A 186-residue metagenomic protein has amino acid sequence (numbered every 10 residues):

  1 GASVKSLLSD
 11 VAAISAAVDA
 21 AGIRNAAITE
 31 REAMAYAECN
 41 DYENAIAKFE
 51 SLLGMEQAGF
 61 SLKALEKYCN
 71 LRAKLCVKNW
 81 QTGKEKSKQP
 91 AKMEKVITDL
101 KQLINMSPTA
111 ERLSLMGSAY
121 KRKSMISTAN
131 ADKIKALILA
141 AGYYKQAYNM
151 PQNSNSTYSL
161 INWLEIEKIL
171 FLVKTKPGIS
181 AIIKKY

Functional and structural regions predicted by a protein language model:
G1-K5, S9, A20-C39, E50 (+3 more regions): Amphipathic alpha-helical repeat scaffolds of TPR domains
G1-S15, M34-E50, R72-K101, A131-Y143 (+1 more regions): Helix-turn-helix repeat elements of alpha-solenoid scaffolds
Q102-L103, Q146-M150: Helix-loop junctions that connect tandem helical modules in alpha-solenoid scaffolds
